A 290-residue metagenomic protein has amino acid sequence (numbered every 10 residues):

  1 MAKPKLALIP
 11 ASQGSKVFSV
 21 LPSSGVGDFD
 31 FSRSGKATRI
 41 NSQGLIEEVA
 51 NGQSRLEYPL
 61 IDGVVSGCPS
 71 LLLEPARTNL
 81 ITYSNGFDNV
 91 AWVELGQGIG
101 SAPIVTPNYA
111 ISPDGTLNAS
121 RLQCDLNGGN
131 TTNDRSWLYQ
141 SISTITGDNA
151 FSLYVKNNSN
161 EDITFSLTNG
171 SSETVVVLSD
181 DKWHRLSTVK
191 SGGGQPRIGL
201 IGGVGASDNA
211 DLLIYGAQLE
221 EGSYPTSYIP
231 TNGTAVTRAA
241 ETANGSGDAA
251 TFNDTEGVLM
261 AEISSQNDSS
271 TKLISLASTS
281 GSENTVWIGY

Functional and structural regions predicted by a protein language model:
M1-Y290: Extracellular and organelle-lumenal recognition/adhesion modules and their flexible linkers in secreted
